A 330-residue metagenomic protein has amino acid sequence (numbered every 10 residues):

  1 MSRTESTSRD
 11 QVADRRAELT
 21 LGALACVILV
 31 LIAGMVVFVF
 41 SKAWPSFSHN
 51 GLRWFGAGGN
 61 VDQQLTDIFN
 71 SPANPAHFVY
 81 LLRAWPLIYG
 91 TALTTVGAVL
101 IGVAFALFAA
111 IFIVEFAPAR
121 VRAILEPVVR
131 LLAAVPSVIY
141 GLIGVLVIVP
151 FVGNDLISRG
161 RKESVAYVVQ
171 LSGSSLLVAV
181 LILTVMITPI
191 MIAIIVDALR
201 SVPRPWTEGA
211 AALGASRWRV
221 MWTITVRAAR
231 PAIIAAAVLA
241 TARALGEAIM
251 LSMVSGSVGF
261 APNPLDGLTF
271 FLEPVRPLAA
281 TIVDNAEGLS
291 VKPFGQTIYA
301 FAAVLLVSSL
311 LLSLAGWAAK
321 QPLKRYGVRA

Functional and structural regions predicted by a protein language model:
M1-A25, G316-A330: Transmembrane alpha-helical segments of polytopic membrane transport and secretion proteins
T4-T20, F40-A98, P118, D284-G295: Periplasmic/extracellular loop-to-transmembrane helix junction in inner-membrane transport proteins
D14, P118-E126, R204-A235: Amphipathic cytosolic juxtamembrane alpha-helices at the membrane-cytosol interface of multi-pass membrane transporters
H49-W85, G141-V185, S255-G256, D266-L272: Membrane-interfacial helix termini and adjacent extracytoplasmic/periplasmic loops of multi-pass transporters
L82-F112, A237, L305: Transmembrane alpha-helix signature in integral membrane proteins
G97-V129, P150, S313-R325: Transmembrane-helix boundary motif in ABC transporter permease subunits
L131, V135, M191-I195, V202 (+1 more regions): Transmembrane alpha-helices
L251-L306: Interhelical loop and adjacent transmembrane-helix boundary motif in polytopic membrane transport permeases
